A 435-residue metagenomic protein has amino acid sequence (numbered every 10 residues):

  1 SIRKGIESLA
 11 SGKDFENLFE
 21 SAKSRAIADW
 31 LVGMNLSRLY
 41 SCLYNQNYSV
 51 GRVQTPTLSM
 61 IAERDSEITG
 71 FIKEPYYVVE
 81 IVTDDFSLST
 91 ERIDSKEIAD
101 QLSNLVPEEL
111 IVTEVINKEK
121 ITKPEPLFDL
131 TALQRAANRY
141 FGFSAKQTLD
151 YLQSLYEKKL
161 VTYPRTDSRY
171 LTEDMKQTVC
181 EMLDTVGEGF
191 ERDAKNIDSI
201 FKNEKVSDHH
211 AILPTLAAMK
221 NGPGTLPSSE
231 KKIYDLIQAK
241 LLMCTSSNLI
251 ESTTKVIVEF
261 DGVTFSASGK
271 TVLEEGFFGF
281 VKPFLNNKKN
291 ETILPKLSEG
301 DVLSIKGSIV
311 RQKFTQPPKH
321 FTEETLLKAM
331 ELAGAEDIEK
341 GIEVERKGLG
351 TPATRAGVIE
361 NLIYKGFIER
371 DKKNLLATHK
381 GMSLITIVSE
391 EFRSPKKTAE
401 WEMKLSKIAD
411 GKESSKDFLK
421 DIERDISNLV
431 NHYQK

Functional and structural regions predicted by a protein language model:
S1-G334, E339-F367, K372-N374, H379-T386: Toprim catalytic domain recognition across nucleic-acid enzymes
E191-I212, R393-Q434: Leucine-rich, amphipathic alpha-helical/linker segments
